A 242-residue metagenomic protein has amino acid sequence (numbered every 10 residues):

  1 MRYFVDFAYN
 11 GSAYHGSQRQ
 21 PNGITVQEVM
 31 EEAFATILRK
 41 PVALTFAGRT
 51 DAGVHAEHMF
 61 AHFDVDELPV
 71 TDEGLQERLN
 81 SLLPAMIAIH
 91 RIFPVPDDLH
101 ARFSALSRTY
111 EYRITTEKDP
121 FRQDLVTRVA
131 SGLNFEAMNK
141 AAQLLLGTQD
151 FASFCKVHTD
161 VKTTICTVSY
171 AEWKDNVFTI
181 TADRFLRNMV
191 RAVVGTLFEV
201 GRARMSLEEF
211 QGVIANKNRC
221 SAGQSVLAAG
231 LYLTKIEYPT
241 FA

Functional and structural regions predicted by a protein language model:
M1-A242: Structured-RNA-binding interfaces characteristic of tRNA pseudouridine synthases
